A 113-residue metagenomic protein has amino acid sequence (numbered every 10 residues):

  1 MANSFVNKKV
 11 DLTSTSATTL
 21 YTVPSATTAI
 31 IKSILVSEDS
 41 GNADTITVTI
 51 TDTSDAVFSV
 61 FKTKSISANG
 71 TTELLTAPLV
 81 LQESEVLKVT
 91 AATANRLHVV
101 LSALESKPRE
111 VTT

Functional and structural regions predicted by a protein language model:
M1-A29, S33, T90-T113: C-terminal interaction-tip segments
T28-L35, E73, V80: Ordered hydrophobic segments in well-structured contexts
V36-G41, A92: Short solvent-exposed strand-capping/beta-turn motif centered on an Asx-Ser/Thr pair
T47-T51, V100-S102: Beta-strand signatures of extracellular beta-sandwich domains
T51-V86: Intrinsically disordered, low-complexity Pro/Gly/Ser/Thr-rich segments with frequent PxxP/GP/PP motifs and embedded
